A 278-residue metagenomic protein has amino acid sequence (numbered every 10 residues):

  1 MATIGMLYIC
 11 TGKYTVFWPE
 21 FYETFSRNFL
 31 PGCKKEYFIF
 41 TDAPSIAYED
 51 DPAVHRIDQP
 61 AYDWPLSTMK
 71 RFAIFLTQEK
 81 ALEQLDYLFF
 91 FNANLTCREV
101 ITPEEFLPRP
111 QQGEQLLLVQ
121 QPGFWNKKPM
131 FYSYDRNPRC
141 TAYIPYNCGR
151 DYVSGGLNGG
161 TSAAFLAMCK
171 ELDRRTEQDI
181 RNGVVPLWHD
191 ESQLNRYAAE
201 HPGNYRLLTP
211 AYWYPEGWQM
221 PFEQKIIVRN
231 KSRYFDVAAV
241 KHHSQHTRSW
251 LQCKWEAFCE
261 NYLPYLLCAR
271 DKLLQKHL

Functional and structural regions predicted by a protein language model:
M1-S67, Q78-Q84, L251-L278: N-terminal anchoring/stem segment of glycosyltransferases
T11-K13, P44-S45, A61-Y62, L95-C97 (+5 more regions): Short, solvent-exposed loop/turn segments at secondary-structure junctions
F38-I39, L88-N92, L117-L118, G159 (+1 more regions): A structural signal for short, well-ordered beta-strand segments and their strand-loop junctions that often border
E49-Y62, I74, E114-L116, E223-I227: Active-site regions of enzymes building and remodeling cell-envelope glycoconjugates
Q59-F91, E99, H189-A198: A conserved donor-nucleotide-binding helix/loop in the catalytic core of Leloir-type glycosyltransferases
C97-P138: Conserved donor-nucleotide/metal-binding helix-loop-beta segment in metal-dependent transferases, i.e., the alpha-helix
T141-R233: Catalytic core and acceptor-binding pocket of nucleotide-sugar-dependent glycosyltransferases
R196-L278: C-terminal catalytic/acceptor-binding lobe
